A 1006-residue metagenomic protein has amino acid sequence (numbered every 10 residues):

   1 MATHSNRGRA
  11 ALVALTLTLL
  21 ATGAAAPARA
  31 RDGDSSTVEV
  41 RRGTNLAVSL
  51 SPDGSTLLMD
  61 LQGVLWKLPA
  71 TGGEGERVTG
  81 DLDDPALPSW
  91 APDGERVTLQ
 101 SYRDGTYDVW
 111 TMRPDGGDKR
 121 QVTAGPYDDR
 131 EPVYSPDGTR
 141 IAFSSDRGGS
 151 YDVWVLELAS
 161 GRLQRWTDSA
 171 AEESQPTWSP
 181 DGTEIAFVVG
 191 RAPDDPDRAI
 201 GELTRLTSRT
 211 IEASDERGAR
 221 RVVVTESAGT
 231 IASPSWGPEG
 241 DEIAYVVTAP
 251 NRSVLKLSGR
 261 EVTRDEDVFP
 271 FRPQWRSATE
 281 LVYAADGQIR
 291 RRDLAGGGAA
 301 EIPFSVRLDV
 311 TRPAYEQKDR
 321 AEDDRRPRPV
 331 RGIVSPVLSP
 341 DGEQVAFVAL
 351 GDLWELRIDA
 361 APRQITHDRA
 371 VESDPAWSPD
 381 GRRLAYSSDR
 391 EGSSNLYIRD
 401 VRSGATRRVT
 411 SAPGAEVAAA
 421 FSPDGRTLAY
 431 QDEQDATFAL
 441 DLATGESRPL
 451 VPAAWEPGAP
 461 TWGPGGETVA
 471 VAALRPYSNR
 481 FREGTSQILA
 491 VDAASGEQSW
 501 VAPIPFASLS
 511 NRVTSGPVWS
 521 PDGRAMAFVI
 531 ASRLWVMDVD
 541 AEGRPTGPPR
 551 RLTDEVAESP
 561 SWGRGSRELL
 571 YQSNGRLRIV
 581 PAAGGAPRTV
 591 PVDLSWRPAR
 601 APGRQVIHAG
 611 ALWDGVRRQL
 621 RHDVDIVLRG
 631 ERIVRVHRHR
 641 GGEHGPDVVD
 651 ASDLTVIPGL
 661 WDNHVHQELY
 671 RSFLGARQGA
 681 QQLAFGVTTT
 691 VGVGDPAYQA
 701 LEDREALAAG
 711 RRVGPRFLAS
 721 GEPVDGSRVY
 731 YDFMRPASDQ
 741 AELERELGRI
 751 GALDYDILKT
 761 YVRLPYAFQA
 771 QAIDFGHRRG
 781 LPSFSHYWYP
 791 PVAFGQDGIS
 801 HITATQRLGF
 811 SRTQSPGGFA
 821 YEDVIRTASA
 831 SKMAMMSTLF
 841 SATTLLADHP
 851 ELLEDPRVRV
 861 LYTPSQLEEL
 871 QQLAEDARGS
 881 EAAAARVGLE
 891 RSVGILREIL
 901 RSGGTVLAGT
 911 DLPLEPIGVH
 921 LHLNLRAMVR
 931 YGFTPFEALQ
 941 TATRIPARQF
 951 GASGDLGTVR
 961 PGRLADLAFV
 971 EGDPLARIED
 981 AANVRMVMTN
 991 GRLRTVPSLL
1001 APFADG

Functional and structural regions predicted by a protein language model:
R42, D60-W66, D81-P85, T98-W110 (+25 more regions): A flexible loop/linker signature enriched in serine peptidases of the S9 family
S49-G54, P88-R96, P132-R140, P176-E184 (+8 more regions): Blade-terminus and WD-like Trp-Asp/Gly-His loop motifs, strongest in beta-propeller folds
P69-G73, R113-G117, E157-G161, D215-A219 (+8 more regions): Short loop/turn segments that connect beta-strands within beta-propeller blades
P69-G75, R618-I657: Histidine-rich, glycine-flanked metal-binding segment
E280, W562, R948, L964-D1005: C-terminal cap of metal-dependent C-N hydrolases
W613-D625, R638, P916-V919, T934-L939 (+1 more regions): Acidic, glycine-enriched loop/beta-strand segments at the rims of small-molecule binding/catalytic pockets
A651, T655-V656, L660-N663, L674-G798 (+3 more regions): Divalent-metal coordination cores built from histidine and acidic residues
E746-L764, F810-Y931, P997, A1004-G1006: Active-site neighborhoods of metal-dependent hydrolases
